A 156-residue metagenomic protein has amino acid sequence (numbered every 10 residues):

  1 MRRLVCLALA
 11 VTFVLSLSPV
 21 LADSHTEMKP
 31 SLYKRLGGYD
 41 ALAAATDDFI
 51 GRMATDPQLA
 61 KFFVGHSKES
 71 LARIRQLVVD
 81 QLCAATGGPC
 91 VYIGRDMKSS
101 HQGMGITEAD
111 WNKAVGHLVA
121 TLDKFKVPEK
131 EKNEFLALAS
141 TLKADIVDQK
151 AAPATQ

Functional and structural regions predicted by a protein language model:
M1-L9: Bacterial N-terminal signal peptides that target proteins for export
A8-S16: Bacterial N-terminal signal peptides
A22-Q156: Core of compact, soluble alpha-helical bundle domains
